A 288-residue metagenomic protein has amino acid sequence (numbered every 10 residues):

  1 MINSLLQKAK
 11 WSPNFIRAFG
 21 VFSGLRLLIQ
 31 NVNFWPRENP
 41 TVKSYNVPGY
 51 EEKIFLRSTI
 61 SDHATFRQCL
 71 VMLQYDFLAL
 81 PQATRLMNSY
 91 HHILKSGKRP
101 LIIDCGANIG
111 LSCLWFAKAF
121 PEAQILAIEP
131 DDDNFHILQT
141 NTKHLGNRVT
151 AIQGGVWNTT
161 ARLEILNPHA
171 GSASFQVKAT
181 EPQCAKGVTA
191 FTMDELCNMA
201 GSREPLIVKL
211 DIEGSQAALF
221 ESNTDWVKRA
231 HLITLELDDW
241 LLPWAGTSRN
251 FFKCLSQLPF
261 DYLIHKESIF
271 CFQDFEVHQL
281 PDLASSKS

Functional and structural regions predicted by a protein language model:
M1-S288: Phosphate/nucleotide-binding beta-alpha loop and adjacent structural elements of enzyme active sites
